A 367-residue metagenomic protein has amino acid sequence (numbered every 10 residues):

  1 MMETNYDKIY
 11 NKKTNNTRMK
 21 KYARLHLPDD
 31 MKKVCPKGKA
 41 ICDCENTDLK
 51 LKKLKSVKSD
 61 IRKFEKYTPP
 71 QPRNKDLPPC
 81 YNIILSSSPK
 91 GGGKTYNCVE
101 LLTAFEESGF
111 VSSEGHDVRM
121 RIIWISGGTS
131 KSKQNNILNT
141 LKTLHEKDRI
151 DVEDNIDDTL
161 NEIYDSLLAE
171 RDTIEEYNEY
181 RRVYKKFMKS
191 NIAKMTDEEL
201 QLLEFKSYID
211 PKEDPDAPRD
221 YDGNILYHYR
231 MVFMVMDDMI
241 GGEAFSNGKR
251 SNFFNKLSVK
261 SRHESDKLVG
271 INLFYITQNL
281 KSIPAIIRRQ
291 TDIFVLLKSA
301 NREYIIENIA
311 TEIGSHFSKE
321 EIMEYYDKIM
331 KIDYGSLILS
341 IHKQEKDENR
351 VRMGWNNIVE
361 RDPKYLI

Functional and structural regions predicted by a protein language model:
M2, T17, K32, Q344-V351: Short, surface-exposed beta-strand/loop "edge" segments at domain boundaries and coil↔beta transitions
M2-Y6, Y10: Intrinsic-disorder/low-complexity recognition with aromatic hotspots
K21-P36, A40-C44, D48-P78, A104-S112: Pre-Walker A adenine-sensing motif
K33, I41-D43, F233, L296 (+2 more regions): Ordered hydrophobic segments in well-structured contexts
K66-P69, Y81-A104, V111-D117, G127-S132 (+4 more regions): Conserved P-loop NTPase motor cores
P72-P89, N97, T103, G115 (+1 more regions): P-loop NTPase motor core of the ASCE superfamily
R119-R171: P-loop NTPase motor core
